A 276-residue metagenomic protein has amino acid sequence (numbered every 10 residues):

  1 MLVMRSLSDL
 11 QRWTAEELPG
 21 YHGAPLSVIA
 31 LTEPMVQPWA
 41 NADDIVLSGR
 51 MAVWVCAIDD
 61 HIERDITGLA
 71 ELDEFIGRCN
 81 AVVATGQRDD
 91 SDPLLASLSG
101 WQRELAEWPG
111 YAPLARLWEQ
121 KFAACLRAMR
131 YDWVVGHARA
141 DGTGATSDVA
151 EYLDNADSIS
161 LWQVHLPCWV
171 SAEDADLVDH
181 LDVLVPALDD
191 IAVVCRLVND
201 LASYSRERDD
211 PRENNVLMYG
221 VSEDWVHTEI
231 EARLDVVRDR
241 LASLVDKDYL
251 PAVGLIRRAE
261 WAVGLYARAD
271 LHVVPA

Functional and structural regions predicted by a protein language model:
M1-A276: Alpha-helical, largely C-terminal catalytic domains that coordinate divalent metal ions via clustered Asp/Glu/His
